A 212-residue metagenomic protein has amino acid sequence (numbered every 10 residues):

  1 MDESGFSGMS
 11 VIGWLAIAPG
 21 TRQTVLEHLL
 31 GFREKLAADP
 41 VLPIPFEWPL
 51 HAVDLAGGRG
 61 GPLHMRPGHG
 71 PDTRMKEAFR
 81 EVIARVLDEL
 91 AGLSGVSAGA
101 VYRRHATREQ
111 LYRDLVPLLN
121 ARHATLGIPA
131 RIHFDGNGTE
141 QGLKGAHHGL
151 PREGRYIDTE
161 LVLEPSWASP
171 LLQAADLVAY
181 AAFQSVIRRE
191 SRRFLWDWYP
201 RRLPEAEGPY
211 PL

Functional and structural regions predicted by a protein language model:
M1-L212: Phosphate-ester processing/binding pockets and catalytic centers
